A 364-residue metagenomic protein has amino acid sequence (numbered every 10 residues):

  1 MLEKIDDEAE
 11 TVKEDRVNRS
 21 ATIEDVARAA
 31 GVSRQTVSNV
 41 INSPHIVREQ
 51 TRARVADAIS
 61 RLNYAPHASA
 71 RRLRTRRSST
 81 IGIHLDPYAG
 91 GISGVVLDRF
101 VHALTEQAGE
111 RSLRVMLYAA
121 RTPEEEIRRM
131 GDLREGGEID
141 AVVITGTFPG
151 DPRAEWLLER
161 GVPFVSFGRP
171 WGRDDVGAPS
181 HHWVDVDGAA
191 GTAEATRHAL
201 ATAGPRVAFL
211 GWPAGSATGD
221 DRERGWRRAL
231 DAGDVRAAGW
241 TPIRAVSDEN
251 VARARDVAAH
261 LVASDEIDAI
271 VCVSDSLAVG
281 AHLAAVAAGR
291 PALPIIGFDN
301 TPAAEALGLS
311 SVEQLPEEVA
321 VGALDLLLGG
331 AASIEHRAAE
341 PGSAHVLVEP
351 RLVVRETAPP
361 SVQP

Functional and structural regions predicted by a protein language model:
M1-S79, P364: N-terminal helix-turn-helix DNA-binding module of bacterial transcription factors
Y64-R129: Amphipathic helical "hinge" segments at domain boundaries
P87-R99, Y118-E126, W183-E194, F209-A259 (+4 more regions): Hinge/beta->alpha junction and helix N-cap segments in small-molecule ligand-binding domains
E110-R111, L230-W240, V262-E266, A285-A292: Short helix-capping segments at alpha-helix termini
E135-A141, V262-A269: Short acidic/histidine-rich motifs immediately flanking catalytic phosphotransfer sites in two-component signaling
T145-G191, S276, D299-S310: Flexible loop/hinge segments that line or gate small-molecule binding clefts
A263-P364: Flexible loop/turn connectors
